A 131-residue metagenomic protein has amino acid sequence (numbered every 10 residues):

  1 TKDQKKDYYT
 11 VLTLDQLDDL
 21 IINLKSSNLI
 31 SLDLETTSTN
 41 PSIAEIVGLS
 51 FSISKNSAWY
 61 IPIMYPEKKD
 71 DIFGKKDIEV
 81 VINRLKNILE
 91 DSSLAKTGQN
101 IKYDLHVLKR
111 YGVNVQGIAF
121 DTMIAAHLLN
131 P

Functional and structural regions predicted by a protein language model:
T1-F51, I63-I88: Long, highly charged low-complexity segments
S54, L89-K96, N100-P131: Charged catalytic and DNA/RNA-contacting regions of genome-maintenance and nucleic-acid-processing enzymes
N56-W59: Electropositive, glycine- and tryptophan-enriched low-complexity nucleic-acid-binding patches
